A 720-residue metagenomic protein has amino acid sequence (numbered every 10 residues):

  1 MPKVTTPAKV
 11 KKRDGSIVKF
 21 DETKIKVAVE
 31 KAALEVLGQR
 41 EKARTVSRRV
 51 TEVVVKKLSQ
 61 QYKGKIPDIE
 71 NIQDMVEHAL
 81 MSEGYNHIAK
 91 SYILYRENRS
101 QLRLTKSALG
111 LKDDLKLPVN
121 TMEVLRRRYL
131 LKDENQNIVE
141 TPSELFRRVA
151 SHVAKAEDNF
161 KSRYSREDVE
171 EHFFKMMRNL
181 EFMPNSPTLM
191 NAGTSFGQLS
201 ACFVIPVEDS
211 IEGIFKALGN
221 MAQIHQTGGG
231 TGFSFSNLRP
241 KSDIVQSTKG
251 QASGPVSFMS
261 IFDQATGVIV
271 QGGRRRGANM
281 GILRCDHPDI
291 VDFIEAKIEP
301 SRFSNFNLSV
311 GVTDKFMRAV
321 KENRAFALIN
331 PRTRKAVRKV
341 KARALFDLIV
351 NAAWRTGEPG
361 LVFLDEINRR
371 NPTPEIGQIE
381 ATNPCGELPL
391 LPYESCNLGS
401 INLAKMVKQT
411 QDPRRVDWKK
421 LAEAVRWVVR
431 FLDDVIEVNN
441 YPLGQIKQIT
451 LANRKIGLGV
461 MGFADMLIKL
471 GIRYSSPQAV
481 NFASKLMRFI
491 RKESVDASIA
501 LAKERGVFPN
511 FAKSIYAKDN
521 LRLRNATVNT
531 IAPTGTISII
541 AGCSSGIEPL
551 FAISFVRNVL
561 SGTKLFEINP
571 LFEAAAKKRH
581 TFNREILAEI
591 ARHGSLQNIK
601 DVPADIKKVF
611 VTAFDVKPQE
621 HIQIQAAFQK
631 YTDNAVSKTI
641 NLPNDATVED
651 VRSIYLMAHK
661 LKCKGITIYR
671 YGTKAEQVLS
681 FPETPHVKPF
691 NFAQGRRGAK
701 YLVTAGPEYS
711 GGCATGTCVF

Functional and structural regions predicted by a protein language model:
M1-K9, S16, R40-F160, Y164-F174: Core nucleic-acid recognition elements
F20, V50, M75-M81, V119-L125 (+6 more regions): Core structural elements
Y85, S91-T105, V312, F316 (+7 more regions): Terminal amphipathic helices with adjacent charged low-complexity linkers/tails
K112, S200-W418, Y441, Q445 (+2 more regions): Active-site cavity-forming subdomains of large catalytic enzyme subunits
L117, E123-V124, Y129-G267: Long, structured ligand/cofactor-binding scaffold of large enzymes
V119, E380, G386-P389, L432-E437 (+4 more regions): Catalytic alpha/beta core of large soluble enzyme barrels
L218, A424-K447, L451, K455 (+3 more regions): Internal maturation/activation junctions in enzymes
Q694-R697: Short Gly/Ser/Thr- and charged-rich N-terminal loops/segments that act as flexible capping/hinge elements
